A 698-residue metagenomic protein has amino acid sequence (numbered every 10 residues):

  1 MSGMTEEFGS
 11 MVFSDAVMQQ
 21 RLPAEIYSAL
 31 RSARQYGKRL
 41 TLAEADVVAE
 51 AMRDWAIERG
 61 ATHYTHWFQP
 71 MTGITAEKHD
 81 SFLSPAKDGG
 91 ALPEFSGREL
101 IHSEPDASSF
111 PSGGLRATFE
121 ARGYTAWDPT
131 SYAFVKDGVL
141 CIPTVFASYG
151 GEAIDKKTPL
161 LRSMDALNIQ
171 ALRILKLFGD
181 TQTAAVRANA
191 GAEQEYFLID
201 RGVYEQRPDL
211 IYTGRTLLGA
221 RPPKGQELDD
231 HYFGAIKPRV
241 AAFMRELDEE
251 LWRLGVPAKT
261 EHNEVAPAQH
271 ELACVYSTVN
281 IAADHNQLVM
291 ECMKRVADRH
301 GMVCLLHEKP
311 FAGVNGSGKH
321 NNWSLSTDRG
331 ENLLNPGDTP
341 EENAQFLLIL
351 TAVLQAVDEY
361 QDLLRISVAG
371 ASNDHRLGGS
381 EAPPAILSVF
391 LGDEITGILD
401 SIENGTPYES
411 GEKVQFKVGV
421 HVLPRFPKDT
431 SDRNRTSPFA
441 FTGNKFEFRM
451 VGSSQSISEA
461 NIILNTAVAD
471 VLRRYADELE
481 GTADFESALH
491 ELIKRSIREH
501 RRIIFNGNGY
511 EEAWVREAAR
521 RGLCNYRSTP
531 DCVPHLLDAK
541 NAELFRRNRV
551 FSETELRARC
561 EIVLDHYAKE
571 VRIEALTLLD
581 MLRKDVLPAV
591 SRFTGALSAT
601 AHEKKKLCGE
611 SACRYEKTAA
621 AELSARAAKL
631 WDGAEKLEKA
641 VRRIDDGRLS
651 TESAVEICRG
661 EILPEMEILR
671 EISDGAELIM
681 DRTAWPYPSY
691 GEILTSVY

Functional and structural regions predicted by a protein language model:
M1-Y27, T41, R122-I142, T442 (+1 more regions): Catalytic pocket of metal/acid-base enzymes, prominently hydrolases
S2-S14, A33-Q35, P223-Y232: Gly-rich Lys/Arg/Thr-decorated short loops/hinges at beta-loop-alpha junctions or inter-strand turns that position
F8-E120: Active-site core of metal-dependent hydrolases
E44, F68, S96, C274-Y276 (+5 more regions): Active-site proximal loops enriched in glycine and acidic residues that flank catalytic Cys/His/Asp and coordinate
E44-V48, F68-P70, R98-E99, F146 (+4 more regions): Active-site-proximal loop/turn and secondary-structure-junction residues that shape catalytic pockets, frequently
G73-G89, S108, G113, R207 (+4 more regions): Short linear, low-complexity motifs centered on an aromatic residue
E120-L306, N315-G318, L325-E561: Glycine-rich, acidic/polar active-site loops that bind/position phosphate-bearing ligands
R498-Y698: C-terminal amphipathic alpha-helical interaction region
